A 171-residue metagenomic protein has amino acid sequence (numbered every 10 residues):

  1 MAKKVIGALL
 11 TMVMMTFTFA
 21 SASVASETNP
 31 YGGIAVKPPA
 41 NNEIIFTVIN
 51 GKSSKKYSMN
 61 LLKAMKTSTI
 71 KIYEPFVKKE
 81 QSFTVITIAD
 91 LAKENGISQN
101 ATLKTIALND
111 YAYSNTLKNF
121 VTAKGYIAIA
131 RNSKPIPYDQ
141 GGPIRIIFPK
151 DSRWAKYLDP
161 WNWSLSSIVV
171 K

Functional and structural regions predicted by a protein language model:
M1-L10: Bacterial N-terminal signal peptides that target proteins for export
I6-G7, A22-A25: Short, low-complexity disordered leader/linker segments with a strong preference for bacterial N-terminal type II
L10-M15, V85: Glycine-centered small-residue hotspots that permit tight backbone geometry or close packing
M15-S23: C-terminal segment of classical bacterial N-terminal signal peptides
V24-K171: N-terminal intrinsically disordered, low-complexity segments enriched in P/E/S/T
